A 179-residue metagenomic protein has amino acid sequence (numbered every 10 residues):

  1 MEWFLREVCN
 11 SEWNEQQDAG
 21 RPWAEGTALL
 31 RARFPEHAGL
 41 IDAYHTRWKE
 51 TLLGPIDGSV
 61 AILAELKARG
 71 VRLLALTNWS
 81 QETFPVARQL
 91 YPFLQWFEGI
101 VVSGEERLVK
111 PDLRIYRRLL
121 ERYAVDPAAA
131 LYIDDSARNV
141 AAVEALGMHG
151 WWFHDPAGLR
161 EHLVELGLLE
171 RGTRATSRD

Functional and structural regions predicted by a protein language model:
M1-A61, A68-R69, S80-T83: N-terminal helical cap/lid subdomain that shapes the substrate entry/recognition surface in HAD-like hydrolases
C9, A19, Y44, A75 (+2 more regions): Acidic, low-complexity intrinsically disordered regions
A64, L76, S80-D179: Asp-based, Mg2+/Mn2+-dependent phosphohydrolase catalytic module
V71-L73: Short, well-ordered coil/turn segments that N-cap beta-strands
